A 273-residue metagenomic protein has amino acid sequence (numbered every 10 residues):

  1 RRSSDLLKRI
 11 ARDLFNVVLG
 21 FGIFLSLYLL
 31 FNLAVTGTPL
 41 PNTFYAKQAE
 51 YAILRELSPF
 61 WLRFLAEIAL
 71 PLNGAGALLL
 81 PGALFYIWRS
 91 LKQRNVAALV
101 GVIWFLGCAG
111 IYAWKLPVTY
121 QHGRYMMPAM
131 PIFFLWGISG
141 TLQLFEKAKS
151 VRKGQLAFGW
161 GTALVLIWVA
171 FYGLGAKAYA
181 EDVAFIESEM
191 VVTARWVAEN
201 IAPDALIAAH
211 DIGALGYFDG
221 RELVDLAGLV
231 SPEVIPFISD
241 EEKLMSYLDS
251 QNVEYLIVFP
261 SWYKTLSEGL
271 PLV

Functional and structural regions predicted by a protein language model:
R1-V273: Membrane-proximal envelope and lipid/glycan-remodeling enzymes
